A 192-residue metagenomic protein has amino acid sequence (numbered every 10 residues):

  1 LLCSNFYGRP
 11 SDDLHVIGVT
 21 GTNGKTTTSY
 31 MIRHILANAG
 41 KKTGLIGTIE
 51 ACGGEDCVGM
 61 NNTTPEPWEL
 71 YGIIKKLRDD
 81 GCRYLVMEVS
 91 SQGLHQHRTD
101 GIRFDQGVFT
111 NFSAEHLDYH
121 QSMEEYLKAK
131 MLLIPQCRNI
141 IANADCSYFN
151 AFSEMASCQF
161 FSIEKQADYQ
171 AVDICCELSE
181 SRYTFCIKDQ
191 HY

Functional and structural regions predicted by a protein language model:
L1-G18, T28-G40, Q166-Q170, E177: Short, basic phosphate-binding NTP loop
S4, Y30-R33, R98-D100, Q121-S122 (+1 more regions): Short amphipathic alpha-helical segments
R9-P10, I35-L132, N143: ATP-dependent carboxylate-amine ligase catalytic core
V16, Y84-V86, N139: Residue-level preference for the first positions of well-ordered beta-strands
V16-V19, P65, E69, L178-F185: A polyampholytic, Gly/Pro-enriched intrinsically disordered region
K25: Conserved lysine of the Walker
D79-D80, F104-Y192: Acidic, Mg2+-coordinating active-site environments of NTP-dependent enzymes
